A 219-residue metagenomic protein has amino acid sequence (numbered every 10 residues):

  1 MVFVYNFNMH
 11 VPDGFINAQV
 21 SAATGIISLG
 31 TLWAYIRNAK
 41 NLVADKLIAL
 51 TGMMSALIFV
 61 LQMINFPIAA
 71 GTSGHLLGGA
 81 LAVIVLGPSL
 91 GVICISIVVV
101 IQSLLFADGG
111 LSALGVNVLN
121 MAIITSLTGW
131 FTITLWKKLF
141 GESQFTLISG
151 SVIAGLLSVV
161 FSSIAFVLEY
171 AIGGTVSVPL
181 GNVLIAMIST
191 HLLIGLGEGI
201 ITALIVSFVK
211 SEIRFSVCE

Functional and structural regions predicted by a protein language model:
V2-L81: Hydrophobic transmembrane alpha-helices
N17-A23, G115-I124, L193-G197: Membrane-interface loop-to-helix entry segments
A22-A23, I48-M53, V92-S96, L119 (+2 more regions): Hydrophobic alpha-helical transmembrane segments
V43, S73, L105, G109 (+5 more regions): Membrane-interfacial segments
L61, N65, I101, L105 (+11 more regions): Alpha-helical membrane-inserting segments
Q62-T125: Alpha-helical membrane segments and adjacent membrane-interface helices in multi-pass membrane proteins
N120-F166: Short helix-perturbing small/polar motifs within transmembrane alpha-helices
S149-L156, V160, V176-E219: C-terminal transmembrane helix-loop-helix hairpin of multi-pass membrane proteins
